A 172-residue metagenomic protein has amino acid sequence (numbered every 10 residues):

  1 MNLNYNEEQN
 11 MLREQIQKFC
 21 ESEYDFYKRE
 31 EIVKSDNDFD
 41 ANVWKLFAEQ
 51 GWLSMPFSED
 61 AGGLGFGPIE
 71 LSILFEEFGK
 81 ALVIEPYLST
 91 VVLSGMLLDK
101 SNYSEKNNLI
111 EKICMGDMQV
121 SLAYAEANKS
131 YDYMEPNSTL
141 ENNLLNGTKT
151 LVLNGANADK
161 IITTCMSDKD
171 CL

Functional and structural regions predicted by a protein language model:
M1-L88, N108: Amphipathic, small/basic residue-rich leader segments at the start of a protein or domain
D60, A125-K129, T150-L151: Short, solvent-exposed loop/turn elements at beta->coil junctions and helix N-caps that rim active or binding pockets
F66-G67, D132-M134, N154-A158: Short glycine/proline-enriched turns and hinge-like loops at secondary-structure junctions
V83-S104: N-terminal glycine-rich flavin-associated loop
Y87-S94, Q119-V120, A156-D159: FAD-binding core of FAD-dependent oxidoreductases, characterized by glycine-rich FAD pyrophosphate-binding loops
G116-A127: A short, Trp-centered hydrophobic/proline-enriched beta-strand micro-motif
A123, N146-L172: A short core secondary-structure module
D132-N146: Cytochrome P450 C-terminal beta-domain/meander region
